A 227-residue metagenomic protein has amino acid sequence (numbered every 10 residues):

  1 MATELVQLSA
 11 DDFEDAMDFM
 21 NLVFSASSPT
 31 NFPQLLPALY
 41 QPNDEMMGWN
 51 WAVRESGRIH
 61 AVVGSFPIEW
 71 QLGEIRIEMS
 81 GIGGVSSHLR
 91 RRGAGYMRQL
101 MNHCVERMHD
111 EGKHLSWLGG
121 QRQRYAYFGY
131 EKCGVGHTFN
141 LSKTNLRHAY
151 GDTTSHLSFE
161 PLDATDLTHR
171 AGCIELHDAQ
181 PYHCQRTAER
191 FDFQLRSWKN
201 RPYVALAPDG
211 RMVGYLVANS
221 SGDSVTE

Functional and structural regions predicted by a protein language model:
A2-L5: Extreme N-terminal starter segment of soluble prokaryotic enzymes
Q7-L22: Low-complexity, highly charged intrinsically disordered N-terminal segments that act as targeting/localization
F24-Q71, P181-P202: Active-site rim helix/loop that mediates acceptor-substrate recognition in acyltransferases
N50-A52, R58-I68, M79-S86, R211-T226: Conserved beta-strand in the GNAT
I68-W70, R90, Q123-Y125, S221: Short coil/turn motifs at secondary-structure junctions
G84-S87, G93-E106: Conserved acetyl-CoA-binding loop-helix of GNAT-fold acetyltransferases
D110-H114, G119-T138: Conserved active-site alpha-helix within GNAT-family acetyltransferase domains
G136-E227: Amide-forming acyltransferase catalytic core, primarily the GNAT-like/NAT-type and related acyltransferase folds
